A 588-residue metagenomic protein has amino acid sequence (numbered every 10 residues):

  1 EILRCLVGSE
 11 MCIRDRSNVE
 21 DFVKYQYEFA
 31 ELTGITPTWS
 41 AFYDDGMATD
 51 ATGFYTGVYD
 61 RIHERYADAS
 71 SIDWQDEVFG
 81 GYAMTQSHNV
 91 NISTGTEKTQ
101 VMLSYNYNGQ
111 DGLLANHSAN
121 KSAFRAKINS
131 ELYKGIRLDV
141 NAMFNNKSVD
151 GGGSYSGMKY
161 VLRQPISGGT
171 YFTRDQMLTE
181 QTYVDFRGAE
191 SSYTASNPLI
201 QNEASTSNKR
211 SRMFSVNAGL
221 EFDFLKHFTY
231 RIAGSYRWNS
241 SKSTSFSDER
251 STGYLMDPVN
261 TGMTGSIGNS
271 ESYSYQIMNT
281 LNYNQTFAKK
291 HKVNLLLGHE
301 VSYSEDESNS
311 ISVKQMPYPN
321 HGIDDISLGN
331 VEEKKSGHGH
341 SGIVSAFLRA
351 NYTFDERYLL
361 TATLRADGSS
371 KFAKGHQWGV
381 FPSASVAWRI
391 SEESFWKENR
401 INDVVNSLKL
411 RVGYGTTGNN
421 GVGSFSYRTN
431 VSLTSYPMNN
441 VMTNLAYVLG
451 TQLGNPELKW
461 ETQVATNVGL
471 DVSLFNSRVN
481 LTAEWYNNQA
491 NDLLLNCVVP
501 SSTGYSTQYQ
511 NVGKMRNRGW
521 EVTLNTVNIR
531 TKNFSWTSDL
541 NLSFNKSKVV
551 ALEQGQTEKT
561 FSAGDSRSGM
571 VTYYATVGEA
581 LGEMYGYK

Functional and structural regions predicted by a protein language model:
E1-G8: Positively charged, low-complexity/disordered segments
L6, T94-K98, Y107, F354 (+2 more regions): A generic beta-sheet turn/junction motif
S9-A115, G153-S156, V184-G188, L199-S205 (+1 more regions): Residues embedded in well-ordered regular secondary structure
F42-T49, D60-R65, G253-Y254, L328-N330 (+2 more regions): Extracytoplasmic gating/loop element in the C-terminal half of outer-membrane beta-barrel translocons and assembly
Q86, K121, K127-I136, N141-N146 (+4 more regions): Extracellular/periplasmic, surface-exposed regions of secreted and cell-surface proteins
M158-L162: Acidic, Ser/Thr-rich peripheral helices and adjacent loops at domain boundaries
Y171-L178: Core domains of carbohydrate- and sulfate-ester-processing enzymes
